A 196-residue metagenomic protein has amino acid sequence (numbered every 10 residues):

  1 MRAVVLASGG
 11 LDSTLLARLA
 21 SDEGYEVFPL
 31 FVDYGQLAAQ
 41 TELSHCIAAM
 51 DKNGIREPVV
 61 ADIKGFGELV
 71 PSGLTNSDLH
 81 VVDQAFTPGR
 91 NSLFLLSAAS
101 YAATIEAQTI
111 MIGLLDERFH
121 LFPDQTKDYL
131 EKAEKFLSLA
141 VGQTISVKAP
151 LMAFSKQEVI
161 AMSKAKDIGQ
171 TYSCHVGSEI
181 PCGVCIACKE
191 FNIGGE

Functional and structural regions predicted by a protein language model:
M1-K166: ATP-dependent adenylation/nucleotidyltransferase module used to activate substrates
L79-V82, K166-Y172, N192-E196: A polyampholytic, Gly/Pro-enriched intrinsically disordered region
L96, Q170-I193: Local cysteine-cluster metal-coordination motifs and their immediate loop/turn environment, predominantly Fe-S cluster
